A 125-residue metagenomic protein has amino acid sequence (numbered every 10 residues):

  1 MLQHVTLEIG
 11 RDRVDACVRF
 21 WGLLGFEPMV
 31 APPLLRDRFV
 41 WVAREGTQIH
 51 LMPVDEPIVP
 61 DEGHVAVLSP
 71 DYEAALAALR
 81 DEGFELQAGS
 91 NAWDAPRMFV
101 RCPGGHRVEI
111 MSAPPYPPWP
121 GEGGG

Functional and structural regions predicted by a protein language model:
M1-V18, G63-V65, P117-G125: N-terminal beta-strand motif that seeds the catalytic metal site of vicinal oxygen chelate
E8, A66-P70, R101: Short hydrophobic/aromatic beta-strand micro-patches that form the beta-sheet surface supporting nucleotide- or nucleic
E8-Q48: Core segments of cupin and vicinal oxygen chelate
L34-R38, V59, A92-P96: Short acidic/glycine-enriched loop/turn segments that link adjacent beta-strands
F39, Q48, A66, R97-F99 (+1 more regions): Short hydrophobic/aromatic beta-strand element in the GNAT-like acyltransferase core that lines or flanks the acyl-donor
T47-H50, V59, G105-V108: Short, charged/polar, Gly/Pro-enriched secondary-structure boundary elements
G63-S90: Mid-chain, well-packed structural core segment of small domains
E82-G125: Vicinal oxygen chelate
